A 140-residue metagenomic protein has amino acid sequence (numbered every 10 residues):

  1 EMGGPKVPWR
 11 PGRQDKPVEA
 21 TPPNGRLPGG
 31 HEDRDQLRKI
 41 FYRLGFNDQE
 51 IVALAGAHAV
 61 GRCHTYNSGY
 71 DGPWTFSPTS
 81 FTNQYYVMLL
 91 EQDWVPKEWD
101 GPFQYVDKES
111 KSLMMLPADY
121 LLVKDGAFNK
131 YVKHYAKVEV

Functional and structural regions predicted by a protein language model:
E1-E139: Long, well-ordered alpha/beta core segments of mature domains
